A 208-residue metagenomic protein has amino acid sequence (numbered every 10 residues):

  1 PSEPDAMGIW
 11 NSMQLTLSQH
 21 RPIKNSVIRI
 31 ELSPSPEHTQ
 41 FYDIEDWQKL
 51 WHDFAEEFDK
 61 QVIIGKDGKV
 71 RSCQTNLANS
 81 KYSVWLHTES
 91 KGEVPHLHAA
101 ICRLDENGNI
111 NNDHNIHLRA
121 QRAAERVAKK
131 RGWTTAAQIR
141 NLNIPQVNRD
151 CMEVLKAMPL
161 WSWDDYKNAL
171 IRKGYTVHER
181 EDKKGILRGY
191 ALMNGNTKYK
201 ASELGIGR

Functional and structural regions predicted by a protein language model:
P1-R208: N-terminal nicking endonuclease/strand-transfer module with a His-rich metal-binding environment and a catalytic Tyr
